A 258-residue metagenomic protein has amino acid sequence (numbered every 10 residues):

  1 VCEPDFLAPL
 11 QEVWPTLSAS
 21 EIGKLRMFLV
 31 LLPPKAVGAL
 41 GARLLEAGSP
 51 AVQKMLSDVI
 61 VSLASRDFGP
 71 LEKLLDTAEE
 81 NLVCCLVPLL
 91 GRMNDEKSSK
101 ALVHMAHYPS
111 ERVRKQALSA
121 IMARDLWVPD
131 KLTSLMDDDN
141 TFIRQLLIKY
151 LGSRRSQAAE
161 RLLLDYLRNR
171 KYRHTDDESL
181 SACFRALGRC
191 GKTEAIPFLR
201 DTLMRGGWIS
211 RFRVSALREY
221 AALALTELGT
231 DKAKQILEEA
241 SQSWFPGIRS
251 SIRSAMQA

Functional and structural regions predicted by a protein language model:
V1, Q11-T16, E21-L32, A42-E46 (+11 more regions): Structural detector for internal amphipathic alpha-helices that build alpha-solenoid repeat scaffolds
L7, V37, D67-F68, S99 (+4 more regions): Core helices of alpha-solenoid repeat scaffolds
F198-R218: Structured C-terminal portions of repeat-based eukaryotic scaffold domains
E238-W244: TPR/TPR-like (Sel1-like) alpha-helical repeat modules
